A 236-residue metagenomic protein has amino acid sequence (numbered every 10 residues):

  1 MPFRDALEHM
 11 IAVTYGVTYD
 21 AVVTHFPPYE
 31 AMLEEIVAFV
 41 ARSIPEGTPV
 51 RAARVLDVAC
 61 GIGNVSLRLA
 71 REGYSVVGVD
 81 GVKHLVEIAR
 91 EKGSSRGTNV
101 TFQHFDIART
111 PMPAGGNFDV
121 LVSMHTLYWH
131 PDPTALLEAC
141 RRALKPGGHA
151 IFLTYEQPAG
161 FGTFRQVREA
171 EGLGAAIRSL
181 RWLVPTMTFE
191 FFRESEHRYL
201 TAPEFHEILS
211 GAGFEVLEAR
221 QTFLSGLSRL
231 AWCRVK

Functional and structural regions predicted by a protein language model:
M1-V50, R68, R109, P185-F191 (+1 more regions): Conserved class I S-adenosyl-L-methionine
L56-V58, I62-R109: Class I SAM-dependent methyltransferase SAM/SAH-binding core
M112-L121: A short acidic, Gly/Pro-enriched loop at the edge of an enzyme's catalytic core that lines a small-molecule cofactor
V120-D132: A short SAM/SAH-binding and catalytic strip from SAM-dependent methyltransferases
T134-P146: A short glycine-rich, Lys/Arg-flanked "PGG" loop and its adjoining helix->strand segment in the class I
I151-S179: Conserved class I S-adenosyl-L-methionine
E196-A212: Short alpha-helix
A212-F214, E218-K236: Core SAM-dependent methyltransferase catalytic element
